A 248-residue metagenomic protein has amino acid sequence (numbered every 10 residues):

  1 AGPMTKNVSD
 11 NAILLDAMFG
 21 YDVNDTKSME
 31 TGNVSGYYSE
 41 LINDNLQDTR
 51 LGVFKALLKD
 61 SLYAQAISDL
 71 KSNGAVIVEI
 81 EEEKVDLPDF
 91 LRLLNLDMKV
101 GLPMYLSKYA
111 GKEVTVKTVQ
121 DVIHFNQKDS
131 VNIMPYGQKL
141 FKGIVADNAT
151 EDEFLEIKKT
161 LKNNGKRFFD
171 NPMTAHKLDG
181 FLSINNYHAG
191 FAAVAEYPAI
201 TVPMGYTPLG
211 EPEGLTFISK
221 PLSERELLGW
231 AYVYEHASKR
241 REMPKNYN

Functional and structural regions predicted by a protein language model:
A1-A64, R241-N248: A short helix-breaking turn/cap at a secondary-structure junction
A1-M4, D44, V53-D60, P88-L96 (+3 more regions): Hydrophobic alpha-helical scaffolding
T5, L51-F54, I77-I80, G180-I184 (+2 more regions): Structural recognition of the beta-strand scaffold that forms the well-ordered cores of secreted hydrolase catalytic
D16-V23, K71-A75, N95, P103-G111 (+3 more regions): Sec-exported extracytoplasmic/periplasmic mature domains
E40, N45-G52, L96-N164, E211-L215: Short helix-loop capping/hinge segments that flank enzyme active sites or metal/cofactor-binding pockets
Q65-K71: A short alpha-helix/helix-coil micro-patch that ends at or immediately precedes a cysteine
D69, K142-N248: Glycine-rich, small-residue loops and helix-cap segments that act as flexible hinges at active-site edges
V76-F90: Short connector loops at secondary-structure junctions
